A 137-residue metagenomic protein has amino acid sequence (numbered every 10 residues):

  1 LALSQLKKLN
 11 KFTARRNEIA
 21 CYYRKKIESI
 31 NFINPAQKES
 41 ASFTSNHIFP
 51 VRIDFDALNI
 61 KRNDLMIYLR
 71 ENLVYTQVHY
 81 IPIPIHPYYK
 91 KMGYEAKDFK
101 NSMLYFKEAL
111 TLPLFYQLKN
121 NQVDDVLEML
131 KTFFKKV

Functional and structural regions predicted by a protein language model:
L1-V137: PLP-dependent aminotransferase class I/II
